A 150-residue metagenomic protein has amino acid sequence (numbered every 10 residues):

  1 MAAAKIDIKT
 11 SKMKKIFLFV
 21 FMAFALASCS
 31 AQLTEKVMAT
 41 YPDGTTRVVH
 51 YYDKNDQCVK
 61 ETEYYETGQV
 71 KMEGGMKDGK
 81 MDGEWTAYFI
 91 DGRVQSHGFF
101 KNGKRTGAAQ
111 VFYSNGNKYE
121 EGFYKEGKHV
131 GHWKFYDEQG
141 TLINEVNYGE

Functional and structural regions predicted by a protein language model:
M1-E35: Bacterial Sec-dependent N-terminal signal peptides
I6, C29-F89, R93-K101, R105-F112 (+3 more regions): Periodic aromatic/glycine/histidine/acidic cluster detector with a strong bias toward beta-strand repeat architectures
